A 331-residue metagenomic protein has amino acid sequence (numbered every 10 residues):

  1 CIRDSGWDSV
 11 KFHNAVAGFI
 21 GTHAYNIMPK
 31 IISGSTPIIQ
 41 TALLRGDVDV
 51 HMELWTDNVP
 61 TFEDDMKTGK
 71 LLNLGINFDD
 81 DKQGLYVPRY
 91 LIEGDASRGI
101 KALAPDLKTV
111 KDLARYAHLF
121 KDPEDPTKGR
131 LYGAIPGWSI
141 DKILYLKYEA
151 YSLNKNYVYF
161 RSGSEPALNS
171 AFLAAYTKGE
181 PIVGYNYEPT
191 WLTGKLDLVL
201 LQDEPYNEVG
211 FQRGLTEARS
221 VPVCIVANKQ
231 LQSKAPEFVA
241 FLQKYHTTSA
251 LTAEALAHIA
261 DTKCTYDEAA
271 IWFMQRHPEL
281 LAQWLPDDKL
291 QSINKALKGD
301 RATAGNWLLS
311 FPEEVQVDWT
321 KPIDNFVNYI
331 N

Functional and structural regions predicted by a protein language model:
C1-D4: Conserved small/polar residues in nucleotide/adenosyl-binding loops
S9, I140-V158, E165-T177, E237 (+1 more regions): An extracytoplasmic/periplasmic, membrane-proximal ligand-sensing/linker region
N14, I32-K70, A171, W191-L196: Pocket-flanking alpha-helical
A17-Y25, K111-V158, K321: Ligand-binding cleft/hinge of the Venus flytrap
Q40-A42, V48-M52, Y132-N207: Ligand-binding pocket segment of bilobal, Venus flytrap-like solute-binding proteins
L71-Y132: A conserved helix-loop-strand patch within extracytoplasmic ligand-binding domains of the periplasmic binding
Q83-K101, S220-K234, A257-H258: A bilobed periplasmic-binding-protein/Venus flytrap-type ligand-binding module shared by bacterial periplasmic
P189-H246: C-terminal lobe and pocket-closing loops of periplasmic/extracytoplasmic Venus-flytrap solute-binding proteins
